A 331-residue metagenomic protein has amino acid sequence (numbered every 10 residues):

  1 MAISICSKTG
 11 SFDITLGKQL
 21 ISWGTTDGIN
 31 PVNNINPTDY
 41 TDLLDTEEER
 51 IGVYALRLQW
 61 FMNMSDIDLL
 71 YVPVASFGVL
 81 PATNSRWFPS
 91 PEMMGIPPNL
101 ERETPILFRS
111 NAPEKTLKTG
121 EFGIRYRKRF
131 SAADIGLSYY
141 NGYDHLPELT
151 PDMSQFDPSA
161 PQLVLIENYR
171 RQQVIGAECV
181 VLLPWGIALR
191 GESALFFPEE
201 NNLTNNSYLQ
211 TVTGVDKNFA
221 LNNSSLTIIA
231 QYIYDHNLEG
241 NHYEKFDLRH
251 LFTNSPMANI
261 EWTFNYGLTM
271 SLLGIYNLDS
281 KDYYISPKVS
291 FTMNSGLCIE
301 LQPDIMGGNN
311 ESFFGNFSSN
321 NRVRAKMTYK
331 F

Functional and structural regions predicted by a protein language model:
M1, K8, R50-Y54, F61 (+6 more regions): Residues that define the transmembrane beta-barrel architecture of outer-membrane proteins
M1-W87, S131, G308: Outer membrane beta-barrel
S7-T9, K18, Q59-M62, R127-F130 (+7 more regions): Residue-level signature of outer-membrane beta-barrel architecture
T9-S11, L20-S22, M62-M64, Y71-F77 (+7 more regions): Transmembrane beta-strands of outer-membrane beta-barrel pores
F12-I14, M64-I67, A132-I135, G186-L189 (+3 more regions): Repeated loop/turn-to-beta-strand initiation elements of outer-membrane beta-barrel proteins
L16, L58, L69, I135-Y139 (+8 more regions): Membrane-embedded beta-strand positions of outer-membrane beta-barrel proteins
L58, F291, G296-C298, P303-D304 (+1 more regions): Outer-membrane beta-barrel "beta-signal"
Y139-G142, G186-I275: Detector for outer-membrane/organellar transmembrane beta-barrel domains, recognizing the amphipathic beta-strand
